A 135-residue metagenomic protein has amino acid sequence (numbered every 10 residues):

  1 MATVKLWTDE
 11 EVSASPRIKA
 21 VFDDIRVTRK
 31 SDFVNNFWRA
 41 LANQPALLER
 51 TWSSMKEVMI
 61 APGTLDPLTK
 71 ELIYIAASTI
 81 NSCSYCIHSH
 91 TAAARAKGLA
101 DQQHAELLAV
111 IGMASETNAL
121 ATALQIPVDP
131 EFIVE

Functional and structural regions predicted by a protein language model:
M1-E135: Hydrophobic alpha-helical segments
